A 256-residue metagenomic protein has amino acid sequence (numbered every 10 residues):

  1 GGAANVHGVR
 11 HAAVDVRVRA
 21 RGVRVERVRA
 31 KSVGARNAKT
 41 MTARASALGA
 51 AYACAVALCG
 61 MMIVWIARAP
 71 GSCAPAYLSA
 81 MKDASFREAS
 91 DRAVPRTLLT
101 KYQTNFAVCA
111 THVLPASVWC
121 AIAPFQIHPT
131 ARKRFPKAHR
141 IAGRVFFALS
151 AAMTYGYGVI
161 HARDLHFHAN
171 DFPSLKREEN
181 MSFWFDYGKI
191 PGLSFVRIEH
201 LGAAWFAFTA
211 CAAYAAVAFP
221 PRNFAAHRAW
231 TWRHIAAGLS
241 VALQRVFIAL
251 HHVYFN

Functional and structural regions predicted by a protein language model:
G1-G2, G8, G22, G34: Residue-identity detector for glycine
N5-H7, H11, D15, N37: Acidic/polar hotspots within intrinsically disordered regions
V18-A20: Intrinsically disordered, low-complexity terminal segments enriched in Ser/Thr
R24-R27, K31-N256: Alpha-helical membrane insertion/targeting regions
